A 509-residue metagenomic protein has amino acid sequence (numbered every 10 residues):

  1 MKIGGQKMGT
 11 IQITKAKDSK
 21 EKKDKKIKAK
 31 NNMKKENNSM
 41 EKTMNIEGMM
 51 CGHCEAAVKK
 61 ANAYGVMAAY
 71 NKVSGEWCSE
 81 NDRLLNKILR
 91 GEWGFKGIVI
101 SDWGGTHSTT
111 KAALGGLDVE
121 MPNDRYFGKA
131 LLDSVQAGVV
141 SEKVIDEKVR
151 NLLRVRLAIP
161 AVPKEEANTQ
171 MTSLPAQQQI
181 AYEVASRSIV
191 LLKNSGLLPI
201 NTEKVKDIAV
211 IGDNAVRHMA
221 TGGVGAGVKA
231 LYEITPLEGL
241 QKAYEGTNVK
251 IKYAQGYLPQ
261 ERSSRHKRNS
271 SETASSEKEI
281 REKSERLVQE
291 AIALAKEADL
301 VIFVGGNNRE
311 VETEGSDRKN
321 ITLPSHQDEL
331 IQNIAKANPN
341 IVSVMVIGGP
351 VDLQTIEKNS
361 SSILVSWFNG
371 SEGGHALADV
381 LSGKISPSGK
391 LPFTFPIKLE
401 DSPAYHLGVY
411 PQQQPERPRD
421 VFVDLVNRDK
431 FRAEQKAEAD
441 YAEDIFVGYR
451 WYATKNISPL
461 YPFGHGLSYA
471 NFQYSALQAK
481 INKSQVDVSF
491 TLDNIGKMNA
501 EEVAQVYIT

Functional and structural regions predicted by a protein language model:
M1-A61: Flexible metal-binding regulatory segments at protein termini and peripheral loops
K59, I189-V205, E285-L300: Short amphipathic alpha-helices and their capping/turn segments at secondary-structure boundaries
K59-V144: Second-shell residues forming the walls of enzyme active-site clefts
N62-G65, W93-G97, G115-D118, R187 (+6 more regions): Loop/turn elements at helix/coil->beta-strand transitions in domains of secreted/extracellular proteins
N62-W77, A298-D317: Short acidic, glycine-rich surface-loop motifs adjacent to enzyme active sites
E76, S276-K283, K319-T322: Short, flexible loop segments at the rims of nucleotide/cofactor-binding pockets, characterized by
E80, L85-E92, N308-A335: Cysteine protease catalytic core and zymogen-processing segment of caspase-like enzymes
N123-F127, D133-G222, V228-A243, T247-E279 (+2 more regions): Secreted, periplasmic, or luminal enzymes acting at the cell surface/secretory milieu
